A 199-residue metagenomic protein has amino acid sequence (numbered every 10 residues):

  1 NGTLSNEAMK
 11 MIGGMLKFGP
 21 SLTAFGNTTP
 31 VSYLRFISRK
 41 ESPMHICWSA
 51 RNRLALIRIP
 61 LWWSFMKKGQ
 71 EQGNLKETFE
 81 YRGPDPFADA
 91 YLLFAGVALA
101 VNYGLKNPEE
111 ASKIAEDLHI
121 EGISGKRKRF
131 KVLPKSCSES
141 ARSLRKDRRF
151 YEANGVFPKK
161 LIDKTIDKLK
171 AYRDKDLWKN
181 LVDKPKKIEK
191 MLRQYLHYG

Functional and structural regions predicted by a protein language model:
G2-G199: C-terminal accessory/tail domains of diverse enzymes
